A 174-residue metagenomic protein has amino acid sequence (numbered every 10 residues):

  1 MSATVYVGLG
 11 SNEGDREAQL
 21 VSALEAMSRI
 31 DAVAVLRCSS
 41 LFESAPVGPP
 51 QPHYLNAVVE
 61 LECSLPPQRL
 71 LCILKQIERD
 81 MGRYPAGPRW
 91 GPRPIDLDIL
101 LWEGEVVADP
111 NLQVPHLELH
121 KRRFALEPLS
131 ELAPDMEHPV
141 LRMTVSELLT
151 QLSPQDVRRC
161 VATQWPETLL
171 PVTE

Functional and structural regions predicted by a protein language model:
M1-V33, S39-E43: N-terminal beta1-alpha1 ligand-phosphate binding loop
A32, P46-Y54, C63-L71, Q76-E174: Flexible, gly/pro- and Lys/Arg-enriched active-site loops
